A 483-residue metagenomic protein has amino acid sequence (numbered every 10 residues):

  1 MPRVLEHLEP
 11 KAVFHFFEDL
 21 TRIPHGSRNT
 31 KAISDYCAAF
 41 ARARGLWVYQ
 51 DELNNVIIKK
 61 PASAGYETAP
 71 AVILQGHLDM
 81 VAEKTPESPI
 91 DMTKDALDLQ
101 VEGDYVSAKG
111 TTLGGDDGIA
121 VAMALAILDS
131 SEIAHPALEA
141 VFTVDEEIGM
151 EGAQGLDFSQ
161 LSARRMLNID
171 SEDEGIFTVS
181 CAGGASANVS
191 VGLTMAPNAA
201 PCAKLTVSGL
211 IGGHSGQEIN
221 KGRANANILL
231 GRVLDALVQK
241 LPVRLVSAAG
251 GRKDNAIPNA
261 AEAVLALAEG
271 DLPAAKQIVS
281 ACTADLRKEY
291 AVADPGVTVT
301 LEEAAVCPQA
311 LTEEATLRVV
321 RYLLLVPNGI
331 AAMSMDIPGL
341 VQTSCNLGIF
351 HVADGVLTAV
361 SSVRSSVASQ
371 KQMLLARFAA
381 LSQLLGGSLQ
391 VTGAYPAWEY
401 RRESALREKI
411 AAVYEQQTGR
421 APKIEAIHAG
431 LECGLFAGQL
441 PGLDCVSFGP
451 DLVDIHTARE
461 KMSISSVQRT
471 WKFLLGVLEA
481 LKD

Functional and structural regions predicted by a protein language model:
R3-Y105: Acidic/His- and Gly-rich active-site-bordering loop/insert found across diverse amide/peptide-bond hydrolases
L5, P10-V13, M335, Q342-S344 (+3 more regions): Zn-dependent metallopeptidase/amidohydrolase metal-coordination segment
E18-R22, G251-K253, V264, T298-A310 (+3 more regions): A short beta-alpha structural unit
Y66-R164, S190, A199-C202, E313-L317 (+4 more regions): Active-site metal-coordination/substrate-binding segment of hydrolases, especially metallo-dependent peptidases
P136-A226, L234, V238: Fold-level recognition of mixed alpha/beta catalytic cores in primary-metabolism enzymes, strongest
S159, R223-K240, E269-L272, L317-L324 (+4 more regions): His/Asp/Glu-rich mid-to-C-terminal helical/loop segments that flank catalytic regions of hydrolases
P273-R287, L374-S382: Short amphipathic alpha-helices in soluble, non-transmembrane regions that often serve as interface/regulatory elements
I278-Q342, N346-V356: Hard-cation-handling environments
